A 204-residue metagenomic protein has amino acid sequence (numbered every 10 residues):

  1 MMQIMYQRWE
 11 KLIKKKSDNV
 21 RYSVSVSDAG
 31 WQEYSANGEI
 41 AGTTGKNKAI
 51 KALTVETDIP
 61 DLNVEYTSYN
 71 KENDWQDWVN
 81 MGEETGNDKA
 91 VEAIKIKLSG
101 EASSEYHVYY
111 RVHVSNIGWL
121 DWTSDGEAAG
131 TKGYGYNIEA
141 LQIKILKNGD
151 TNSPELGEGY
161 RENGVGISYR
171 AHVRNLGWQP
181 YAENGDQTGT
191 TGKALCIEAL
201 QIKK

Functional and structural regions predicted by a protein language model:
M1-K204: Lectin-type carbohydrate-recognition ectodomains
